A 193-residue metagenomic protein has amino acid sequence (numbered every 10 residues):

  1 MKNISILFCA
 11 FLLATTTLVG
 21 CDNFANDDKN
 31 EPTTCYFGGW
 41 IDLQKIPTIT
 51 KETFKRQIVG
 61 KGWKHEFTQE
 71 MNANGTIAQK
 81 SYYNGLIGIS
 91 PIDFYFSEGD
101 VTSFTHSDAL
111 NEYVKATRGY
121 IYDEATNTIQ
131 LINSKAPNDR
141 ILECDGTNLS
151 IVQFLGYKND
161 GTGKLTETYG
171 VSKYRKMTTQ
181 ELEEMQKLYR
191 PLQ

Functional and structural regions predicted by a protein language model:
M1-I6: Positively charged n-region of N-terminal signal peptides that target proteins for export
C9-L12: Outer/extracellular conduits and scaffolds centered on Gram-negative outer-membrane beta-barrels
T16-G20: C-terminal motif of bacterial Sec signal peptides marking the signal peptidase cleavage site
N23-E98, T105-V114, A125-Q193: Lipid interaction determinants
Y120: Short, solvent-exposed charged binding patches
